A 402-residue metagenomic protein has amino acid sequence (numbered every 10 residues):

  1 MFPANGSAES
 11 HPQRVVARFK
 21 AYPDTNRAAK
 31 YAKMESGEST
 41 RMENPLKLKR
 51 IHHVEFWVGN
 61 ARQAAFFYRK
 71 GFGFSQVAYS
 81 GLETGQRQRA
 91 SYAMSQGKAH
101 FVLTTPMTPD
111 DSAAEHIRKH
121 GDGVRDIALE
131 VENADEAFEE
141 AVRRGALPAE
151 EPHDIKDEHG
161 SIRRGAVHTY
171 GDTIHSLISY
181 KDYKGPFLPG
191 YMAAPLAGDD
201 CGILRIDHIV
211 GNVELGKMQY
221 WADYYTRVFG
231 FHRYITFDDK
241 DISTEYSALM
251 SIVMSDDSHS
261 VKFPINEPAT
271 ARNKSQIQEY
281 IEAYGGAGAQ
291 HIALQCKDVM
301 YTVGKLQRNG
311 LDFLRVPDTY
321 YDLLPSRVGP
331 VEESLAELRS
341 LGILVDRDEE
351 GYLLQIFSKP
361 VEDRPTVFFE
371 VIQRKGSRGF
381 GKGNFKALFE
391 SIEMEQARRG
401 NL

Functional and structural regions predicted by a protein language model:
H11, Y22-N26: Intrinsic-disorder-associated, low-complexity terminal segments enriched in Asp/Asn/His/Tyr and depleted of Lys/Arg
R27-R62, V124-I127, Y183-A222, H232 (+3 more regions): N-terminal beta-strand motif that seeds the catalytic metal site of vicinal oxygen chelate
A29-S36, L46-K49, E55-H100, R143 (+7 more regions): Core segments of cupin and vicinal oxygen chelate
T40, Q76-A90, V102, M107-V131 (+11 more regions): A cross-kingdom feature marking solvent-exposed beta-strand/loop segments within repeated, beta-rich binding/scaffold
K49, V58, H291-L402: C-terminal functional regions that serve as terminal interaction/effector modules
I51-W57, F74, M94, F101-L103 (+11 more regions): Short, structured motif recognition centered on aromatic/hydrophobic residues
K156-G198: Internal, well-ordered alpha/beta segment that forms a basic, Gly-enriched binding/recognition surface
